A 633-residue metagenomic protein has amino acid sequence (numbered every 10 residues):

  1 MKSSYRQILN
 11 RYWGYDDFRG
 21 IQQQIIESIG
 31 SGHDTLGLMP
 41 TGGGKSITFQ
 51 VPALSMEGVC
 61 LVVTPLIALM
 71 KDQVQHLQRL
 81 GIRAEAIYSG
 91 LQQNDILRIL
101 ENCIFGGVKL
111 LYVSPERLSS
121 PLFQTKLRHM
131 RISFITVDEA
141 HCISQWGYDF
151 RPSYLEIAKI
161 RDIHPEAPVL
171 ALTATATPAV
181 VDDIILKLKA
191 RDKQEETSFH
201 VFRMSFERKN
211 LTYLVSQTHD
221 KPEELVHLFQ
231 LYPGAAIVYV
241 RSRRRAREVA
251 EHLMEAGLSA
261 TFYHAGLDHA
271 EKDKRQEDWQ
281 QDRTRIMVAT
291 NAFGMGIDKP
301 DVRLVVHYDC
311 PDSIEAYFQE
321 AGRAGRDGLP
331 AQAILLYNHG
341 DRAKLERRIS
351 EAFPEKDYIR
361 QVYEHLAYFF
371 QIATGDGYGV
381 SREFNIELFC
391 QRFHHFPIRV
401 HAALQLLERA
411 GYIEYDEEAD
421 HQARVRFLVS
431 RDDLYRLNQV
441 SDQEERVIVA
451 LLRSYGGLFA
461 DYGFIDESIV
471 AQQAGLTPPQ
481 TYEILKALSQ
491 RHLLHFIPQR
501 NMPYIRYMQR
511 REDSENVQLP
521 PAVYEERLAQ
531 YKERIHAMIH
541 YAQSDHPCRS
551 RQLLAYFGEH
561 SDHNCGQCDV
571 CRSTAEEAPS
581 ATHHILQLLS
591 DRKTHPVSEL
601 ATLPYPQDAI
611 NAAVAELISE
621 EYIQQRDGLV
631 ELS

Functional and structural regions predicted by a protein language model:
M1-Y12, D16-G20, Q24-S46, A53-L61 (+2 more regions): Helicase motor core with emphasis on the C-terminal RecA-like subdomain
T284, V302, C310-Q319, G325-L632: C-terminal accessory region of SF2 helicases/translocases
